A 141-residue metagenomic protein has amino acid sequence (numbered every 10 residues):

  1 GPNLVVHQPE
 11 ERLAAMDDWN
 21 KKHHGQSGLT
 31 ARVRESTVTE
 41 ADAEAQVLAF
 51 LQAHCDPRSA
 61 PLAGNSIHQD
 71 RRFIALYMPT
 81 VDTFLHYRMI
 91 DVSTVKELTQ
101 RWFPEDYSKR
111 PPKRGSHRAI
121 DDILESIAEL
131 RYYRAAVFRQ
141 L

Functional and structural regions predicted by a protein language model:
G1-L62, P111: Conserved non-catalytic scaffold segment of RNase H-like nuclease domains
Q8-E10, I67-H68, T94-K96: Short glycine-enriched loops at secondary-structure junctions
D18-W19, F50, L85-Y87, W102 (+1 more regions): Tryptophan-centric aromatic hotspots in well-structured domains and transmembrane helices
T39, A43-V47, D70, Y77 (+1 more regions): Amphipathic alpha-helical interface surfaces
D42-A45, A49, E97, D121 (+1 more regions): Short, contiguous clusters of charged residues that form electrostatic/catalytic patches at enzyme active sites, used
R58-I67, R72-M78, E105-L141: Acidic, Mg2+-coordinating catalytic module of metal-dependent nucleases/exonucleases that use a two-metal-ion mechanism
I74-V92: Short, low-complexity, polybasic intrinsically disordered segments
H86-E105: Short, flexible loop segments at boundaries between secondary-structure elements
